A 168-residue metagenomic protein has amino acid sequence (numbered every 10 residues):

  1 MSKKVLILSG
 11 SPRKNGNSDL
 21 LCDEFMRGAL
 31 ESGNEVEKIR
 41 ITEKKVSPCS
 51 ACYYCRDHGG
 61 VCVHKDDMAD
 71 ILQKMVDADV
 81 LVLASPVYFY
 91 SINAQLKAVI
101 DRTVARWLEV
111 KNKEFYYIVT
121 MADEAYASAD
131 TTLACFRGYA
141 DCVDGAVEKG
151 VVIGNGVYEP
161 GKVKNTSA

Functional and structural regions predicted by a protein language model:
M1-A84, Y90-R106, D141, V147 (+1 more regions): N-terminal beta1-alpha1-beta2 submodule of the flavodoxin-like/Rossmannoid cofactor-binding fold
G10, I41, V119-A122, G154: Cofactor-binding loop segments of dinucleotide-utilizing enzymes, especially the Rossmann-like FAD- and NAD(P)+-binding
S85-P86, N155: Fold-independent oxyanion-binding glycine-rich loops and adjacent beta-strand/coil segments at enzyme active sites
V87-F89, A122-D123: Short glycine-rich anion-binding loops that position phosphate/pyrophosphate groups of nucleotides and phosphorylated
A94-Q95, W107-G150: Short, glycine-/small-residue-rich phosphate/pyrophosphate-handling segment
Y126-A127, Y158-K162: Short active-site-adjacent structural elements
G150-E159: Short helix/strand-capping connector loops at secondary-structure junctions
